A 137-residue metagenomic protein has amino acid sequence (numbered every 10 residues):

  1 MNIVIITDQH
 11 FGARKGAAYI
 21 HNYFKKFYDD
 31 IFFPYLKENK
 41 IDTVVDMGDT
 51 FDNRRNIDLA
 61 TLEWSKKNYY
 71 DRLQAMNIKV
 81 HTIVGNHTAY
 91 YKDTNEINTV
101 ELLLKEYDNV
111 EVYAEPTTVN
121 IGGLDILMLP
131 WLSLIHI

Functional and structural regions predicted by a protein language model:
M1-V4, T118-M128: Beta-strand-turn-beta hairpins that frame and shape the catalytic cleft of phosphate-ester-processing enzymes
N2, Q9, A13-V119: Core catalytic region of metal-dependent phosphoesterases/phosphodiesterases, especially metallo-beta-lactamase-like
P130-S133: Short, flexible loop/turn elements at secondary-structure junctions
I135-I137: Conserved small/polar residues in nucleotide/adenosyl-binding loops
